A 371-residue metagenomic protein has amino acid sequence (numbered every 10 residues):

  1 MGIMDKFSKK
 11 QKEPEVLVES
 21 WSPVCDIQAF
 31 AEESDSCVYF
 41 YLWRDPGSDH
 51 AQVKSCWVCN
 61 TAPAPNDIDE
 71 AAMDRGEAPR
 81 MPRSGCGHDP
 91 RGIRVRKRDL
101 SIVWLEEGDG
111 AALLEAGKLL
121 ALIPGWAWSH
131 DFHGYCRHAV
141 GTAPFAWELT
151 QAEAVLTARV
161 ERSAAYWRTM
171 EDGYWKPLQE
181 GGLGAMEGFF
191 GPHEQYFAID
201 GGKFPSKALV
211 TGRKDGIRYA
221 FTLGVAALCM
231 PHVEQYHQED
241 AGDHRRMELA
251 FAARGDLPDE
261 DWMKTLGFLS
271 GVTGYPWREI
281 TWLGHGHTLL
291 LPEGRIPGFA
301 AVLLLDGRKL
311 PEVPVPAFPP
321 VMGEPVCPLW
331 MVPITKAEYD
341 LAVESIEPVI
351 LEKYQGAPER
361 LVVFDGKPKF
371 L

Functional and structural regions predicted by a protein language model:
M1-L371: Short linear motifs embedded in intrinsically disordered, proline/glycine-rich low-complexity segments
